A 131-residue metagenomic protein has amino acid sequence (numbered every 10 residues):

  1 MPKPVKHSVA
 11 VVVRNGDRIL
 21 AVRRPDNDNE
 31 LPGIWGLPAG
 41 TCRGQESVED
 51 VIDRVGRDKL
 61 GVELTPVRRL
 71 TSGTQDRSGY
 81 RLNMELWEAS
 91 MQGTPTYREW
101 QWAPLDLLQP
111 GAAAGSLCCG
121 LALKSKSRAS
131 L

Functional and structural regions predicted by a protein language model:
M1-L20, T41, S72: Conserved N-terminal beta-strand and adjoining loop/helix that marks the start of the Nudix/MutT-like hydrolase domain
K3-V5, L31-I34, S78-N83, Y97: A generic structural micro-feature
H7, D53, R57-G93: Active-site segment of metal-dependent pyrophosphate-handling enzymes, primarily the Nudix hydrolase catalytic core
R18-K59: Conserved Nudix-box catalytic region and its N-terminal flanking loop in Nudix hydrolases and closely related
L20, D28-N29, D76, G93 (+1 more regions): Flexible, glycine-rich phosphate/dinucleotide-binding loops and adjacent beta-alpha linkers at cofactor/substrate
C42-R43, T74-Q75, L107-Q109: Short histidine/acidic/glycine/proline-rich micro-motifs that form metal- and phosphate-coordinating active-site loops
L86-E88, P95-S130: NUDIX/MutT-family hydrolases
